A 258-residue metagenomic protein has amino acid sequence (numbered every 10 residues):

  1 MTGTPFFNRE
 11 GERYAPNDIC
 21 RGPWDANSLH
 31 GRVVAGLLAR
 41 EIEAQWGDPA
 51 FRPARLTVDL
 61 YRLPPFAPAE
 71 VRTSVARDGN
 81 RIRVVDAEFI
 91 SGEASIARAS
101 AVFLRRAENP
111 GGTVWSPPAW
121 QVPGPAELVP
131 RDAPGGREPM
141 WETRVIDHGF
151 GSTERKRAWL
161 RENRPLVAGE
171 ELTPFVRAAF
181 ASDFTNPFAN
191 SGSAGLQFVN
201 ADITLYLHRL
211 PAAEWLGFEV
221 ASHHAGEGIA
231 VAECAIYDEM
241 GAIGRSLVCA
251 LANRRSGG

Functional and structural regions predicted by a protein language model:
M1-G258: Terminal targeting signals and extreme-terminal segments of soluble enzymes
